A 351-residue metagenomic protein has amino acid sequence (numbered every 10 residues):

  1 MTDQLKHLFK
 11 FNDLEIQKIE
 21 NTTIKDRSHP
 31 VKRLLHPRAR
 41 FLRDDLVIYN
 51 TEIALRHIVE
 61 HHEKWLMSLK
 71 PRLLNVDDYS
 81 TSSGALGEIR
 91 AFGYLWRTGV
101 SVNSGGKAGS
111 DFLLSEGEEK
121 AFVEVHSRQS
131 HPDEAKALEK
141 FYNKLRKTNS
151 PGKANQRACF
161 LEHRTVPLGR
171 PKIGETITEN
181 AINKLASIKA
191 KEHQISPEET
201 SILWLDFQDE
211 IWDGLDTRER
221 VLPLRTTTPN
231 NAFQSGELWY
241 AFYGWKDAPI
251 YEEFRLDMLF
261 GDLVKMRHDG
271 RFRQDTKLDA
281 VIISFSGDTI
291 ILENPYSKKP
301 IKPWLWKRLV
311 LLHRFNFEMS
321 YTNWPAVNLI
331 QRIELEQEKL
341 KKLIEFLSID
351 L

Functional and structural regions predicted by a protein language model:
M1-K32, L185-H193, G214-L215, Q337-L351: An acidic, charge-biased composition feature
Q4-A85, I89, E134-A135, Y142: Interdomain/boundary linker segments immediately adjacent to catalytic/signaling cores
R43-D44, N50, Q129-Y321, D350: Metal-dependent nuclease catalytic core centered on acidic motifs
I89-R97: Amphipathic alpha-helical segments that form well-ordered structural scaffolds and often line/cohere around active
L95, F112-L114, A121-S127: Conserved catalytic cores of phosphodiester-cleaving nucleases, focusing on short active-site segments
T98-S110: Short, well-structured beta-strand/strand-turn elements
G106, E116-E118, S127-Q129, F207-D209: Short, flexible loop/turn elements at secondary-structure junctions
L309, F315-I333, E338: Long, compositionally biased intrinsically disordered terminal regions
